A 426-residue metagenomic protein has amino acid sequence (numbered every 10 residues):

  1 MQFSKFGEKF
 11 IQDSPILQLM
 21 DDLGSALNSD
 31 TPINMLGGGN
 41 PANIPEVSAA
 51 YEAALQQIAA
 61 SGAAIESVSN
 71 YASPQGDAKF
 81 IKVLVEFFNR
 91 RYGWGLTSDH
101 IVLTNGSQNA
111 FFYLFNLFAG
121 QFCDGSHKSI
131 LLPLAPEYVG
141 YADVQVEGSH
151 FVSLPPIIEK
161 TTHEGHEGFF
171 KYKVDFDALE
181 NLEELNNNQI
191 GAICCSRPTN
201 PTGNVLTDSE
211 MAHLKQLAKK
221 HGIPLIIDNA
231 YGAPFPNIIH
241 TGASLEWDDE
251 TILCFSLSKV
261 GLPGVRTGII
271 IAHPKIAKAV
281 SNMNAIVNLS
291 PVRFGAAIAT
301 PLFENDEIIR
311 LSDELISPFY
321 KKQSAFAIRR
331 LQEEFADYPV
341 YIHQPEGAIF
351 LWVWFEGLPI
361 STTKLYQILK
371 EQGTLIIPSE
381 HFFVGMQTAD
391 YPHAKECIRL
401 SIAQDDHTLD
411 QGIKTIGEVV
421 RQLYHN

Functional and structural regions predicted by a protein language model:
M1-Q75, E86, R90, H221-I223 (+1 more regions): N-terminal "arm"/small-domain region of PLP-dependent enzymes with the aminotransferase-like
I33-M35, C254, V340-E346: Short beta-strand
G39-N43, Q108-N109, E137-G140, P198-P201 (+8 more regions): Short, solvent-exposed loop/turn segments at secondary-structure junctions
E66-H221, I226-D248, I252, L423-Y424: Conserved core of the PLP fold type I
A78, K82, E86, R90 (+4 more regions): PLP-dependent enzyme catalytic core of the Aspartate aminotransferase-like
H127, V146, W247-K321, E418: Conserved core segment of the aminotransferase class I/II
E314-I328, V340-W354: Conserved glycine-rich beta-strand-loop-beta hairpin in the small C-terminal domain of fold type I
P359-L365, H407-Q411: Short, conserved charged micro-motifs
